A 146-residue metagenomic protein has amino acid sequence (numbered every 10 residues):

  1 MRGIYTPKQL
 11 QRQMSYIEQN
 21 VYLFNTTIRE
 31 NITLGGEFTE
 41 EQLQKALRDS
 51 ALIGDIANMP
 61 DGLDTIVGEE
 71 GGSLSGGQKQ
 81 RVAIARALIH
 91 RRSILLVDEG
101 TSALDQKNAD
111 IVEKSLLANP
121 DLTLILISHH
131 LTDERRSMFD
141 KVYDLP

Functional and structural regions predicted by a protein language model:
M1-I4, Y22, E37, D61: Short, surface-exposed acidic/glycine-rich loop or hinge patches that mediate macromolecular interfaces
M1-Q9, D110: ABC ATPase NBD Q-loop/coupling interface
P7-M14, N25-T26: ABC ATPase nucleotide-binding domain
Q11, R29-E69, E113-K114: ABC ATPase nucleotide-binding domain helical subdomain, centered on the C-loop/LSGGQ "ABC signature"
S15, N20, I28-N31, T65-P146: ABC-family ATPase nucleotide-binding domain "signature/switch" substructure
